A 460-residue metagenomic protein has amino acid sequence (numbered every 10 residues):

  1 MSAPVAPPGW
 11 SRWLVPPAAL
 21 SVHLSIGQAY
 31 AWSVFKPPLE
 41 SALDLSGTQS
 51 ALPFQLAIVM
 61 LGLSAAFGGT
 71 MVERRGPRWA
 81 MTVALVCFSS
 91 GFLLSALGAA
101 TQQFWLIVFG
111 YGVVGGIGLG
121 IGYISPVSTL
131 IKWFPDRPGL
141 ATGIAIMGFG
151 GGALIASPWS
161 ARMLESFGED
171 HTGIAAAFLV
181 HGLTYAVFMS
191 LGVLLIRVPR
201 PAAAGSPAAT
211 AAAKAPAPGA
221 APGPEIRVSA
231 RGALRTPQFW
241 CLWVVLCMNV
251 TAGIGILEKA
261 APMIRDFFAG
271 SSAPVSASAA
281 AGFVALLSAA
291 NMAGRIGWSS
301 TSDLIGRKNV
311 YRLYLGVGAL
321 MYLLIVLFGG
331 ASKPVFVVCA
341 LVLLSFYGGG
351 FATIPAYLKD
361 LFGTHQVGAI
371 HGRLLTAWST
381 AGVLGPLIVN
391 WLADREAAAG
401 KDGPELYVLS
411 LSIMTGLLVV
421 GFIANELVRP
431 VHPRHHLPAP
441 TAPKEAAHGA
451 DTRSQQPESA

Functional and structural regions predicted by a protein language model:
W32-P37, S157, R231-S299, G385-V389: Extracytoplasmic gate region of multi-pass secondary transporters
L39, G120-F134, A141-T142, G349-F362: Intracellular juxtamembrane helix-capping segments at the cytosolic ends of symmetry-related transmembrane helices
S64-P77, G294-R307, A393: Helix-to-loop junctions at the C-terminal end of transmembrane segments in multipass secondary transporters
V86-A100, V317-G330: C-terminal ends and interior cores of transmembrane alpha-helices in multi-pass membrane transporters/permeases
F104-I121, V335-G349: Hydrophobic core of transmembrane alpha-helices in multi-pass small-molecule transporters, especially MFS/SLC-type
R137-P158, G372-P386: Glycine-rich segments within core transmembrane alpha-helices of 12-TM secondary carriers
A175-L195, V408-L427: Symmetry-related core transmembrane helices of the 12-TM Major Facilitator Superfamily/SLC fold
L246-G255, A279-Y357: C-terminal transmembrane helical hairpin of 12-TM major facilitator-type secondary transporters
